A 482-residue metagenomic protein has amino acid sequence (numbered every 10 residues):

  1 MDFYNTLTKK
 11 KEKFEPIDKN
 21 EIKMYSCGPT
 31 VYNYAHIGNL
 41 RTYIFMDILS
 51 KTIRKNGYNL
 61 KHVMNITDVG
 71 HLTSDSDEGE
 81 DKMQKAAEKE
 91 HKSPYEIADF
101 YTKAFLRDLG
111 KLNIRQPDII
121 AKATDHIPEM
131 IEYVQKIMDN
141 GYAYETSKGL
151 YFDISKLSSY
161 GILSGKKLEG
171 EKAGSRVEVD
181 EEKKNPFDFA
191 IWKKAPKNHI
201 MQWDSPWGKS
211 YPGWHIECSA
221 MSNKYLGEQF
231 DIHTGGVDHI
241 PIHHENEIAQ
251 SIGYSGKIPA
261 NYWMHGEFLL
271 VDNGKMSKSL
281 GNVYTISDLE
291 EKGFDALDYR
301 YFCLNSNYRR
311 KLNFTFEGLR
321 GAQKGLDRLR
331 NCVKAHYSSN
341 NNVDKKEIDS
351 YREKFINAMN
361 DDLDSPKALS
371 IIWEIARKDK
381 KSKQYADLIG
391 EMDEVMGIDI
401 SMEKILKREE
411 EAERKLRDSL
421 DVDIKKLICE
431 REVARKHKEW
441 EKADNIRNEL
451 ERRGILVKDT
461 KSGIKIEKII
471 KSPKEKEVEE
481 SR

Functional and structural regions predicted by a protein language model:
M1-Y32, D47, R107, I127-A335: Alpha-helical recognition segments enriched in aromatics with Gly/Pro capping that present substrate-recognition
T8, I17-N113, V457-I466, P473-E475: N-terminal, positively charged nucleic-acid-binding surface of large information/translation enzymes
S50, G57, K92-Y95, L106-E132 (+8 more regions): Non-catalytic interaction-recognition regions
R54, M138, E451: Anion (oxyanion) recognition and catalysis
G57-L60, K111-D118, A143-Y144, Q229 (+1 more regions): Surface-exposed helix-capping loop/turn segments at secondary-structure junctions
N59-K61, G141-S147, D379, L456-K458: Short, well-structured beta-strand/strand-turn elements
V63-V69, A98-F105, R115-M130, K148-L157: Short, glycine/charge-rich beta-strand/loop segments that flank catalytic centers and engage negatively charged groups
K275-K278, N282-R482: Structural preference for alpha-helix termini/caps and helix-kink/transition segments
